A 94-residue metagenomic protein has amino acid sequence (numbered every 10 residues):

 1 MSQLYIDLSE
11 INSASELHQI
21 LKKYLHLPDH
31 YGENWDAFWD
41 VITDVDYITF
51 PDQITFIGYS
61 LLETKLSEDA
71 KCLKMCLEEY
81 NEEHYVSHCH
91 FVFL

Functional and structural regions predicted by a protein language model:
M1-L94: Positively charged, polar, low-complexity stretches
